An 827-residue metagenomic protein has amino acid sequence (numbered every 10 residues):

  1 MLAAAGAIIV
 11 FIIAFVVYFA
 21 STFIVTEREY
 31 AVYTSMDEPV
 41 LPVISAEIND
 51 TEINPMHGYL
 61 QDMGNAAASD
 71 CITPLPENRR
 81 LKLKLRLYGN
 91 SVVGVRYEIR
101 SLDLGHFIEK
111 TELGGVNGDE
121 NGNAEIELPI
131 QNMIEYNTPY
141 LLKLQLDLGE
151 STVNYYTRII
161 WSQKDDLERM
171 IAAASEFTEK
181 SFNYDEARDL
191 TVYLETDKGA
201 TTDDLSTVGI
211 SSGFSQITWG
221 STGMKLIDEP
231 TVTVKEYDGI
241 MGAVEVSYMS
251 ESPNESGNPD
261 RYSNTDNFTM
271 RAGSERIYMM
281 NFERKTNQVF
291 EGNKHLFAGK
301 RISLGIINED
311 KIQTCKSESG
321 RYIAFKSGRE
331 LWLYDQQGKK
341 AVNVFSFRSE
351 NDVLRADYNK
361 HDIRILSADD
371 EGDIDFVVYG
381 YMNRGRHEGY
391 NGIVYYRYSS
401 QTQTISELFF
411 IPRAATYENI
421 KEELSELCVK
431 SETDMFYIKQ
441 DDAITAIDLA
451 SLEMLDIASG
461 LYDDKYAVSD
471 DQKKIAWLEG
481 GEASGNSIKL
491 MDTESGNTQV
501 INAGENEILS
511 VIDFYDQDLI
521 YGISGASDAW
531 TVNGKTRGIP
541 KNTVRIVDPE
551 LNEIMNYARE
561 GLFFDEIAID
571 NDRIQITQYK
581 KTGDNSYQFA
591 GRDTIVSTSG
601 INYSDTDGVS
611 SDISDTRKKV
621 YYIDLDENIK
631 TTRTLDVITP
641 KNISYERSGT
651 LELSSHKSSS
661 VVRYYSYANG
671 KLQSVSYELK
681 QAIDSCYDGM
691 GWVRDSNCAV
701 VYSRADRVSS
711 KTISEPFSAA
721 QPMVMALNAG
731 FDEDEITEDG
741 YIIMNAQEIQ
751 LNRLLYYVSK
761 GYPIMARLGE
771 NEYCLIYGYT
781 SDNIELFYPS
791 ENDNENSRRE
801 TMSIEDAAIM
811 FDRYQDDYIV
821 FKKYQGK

Functional and structural regions predicted by a protein language model:
I9-F15, S21, A66-K82, V93-N121 (+3 more regions): Surface-exposed, charged secondary-structure patches
T34-I108, P139-T222, A298-K340, S346-S349 (+10 more regions): Core segments of small alpha/beta cavity-forming domains
E109-E112, F282, A341-E350, I405-R413 (+3 more regions): Beta-propeller fold detector
Y140, K235-E251, G372-V378, L519-S524 (+2 more regions): A short hydrophobic beta-strand element
I240-E283: Exposed beta-sheet edge and beta->alpha loop/turn motif
E255, Y379-G392, G525-I539, S586-F589: Short, conserved, GDST-rich strand-edge loop motifs in beta-rich repeat architectures
K339, G389-Q403, I488-S495, K535-N552 (+1 more regions): Beta-propeller blade signature
V708-G826: Conserved active-site-adjacent core of cysteine acyl-enzyme catalytic domains
